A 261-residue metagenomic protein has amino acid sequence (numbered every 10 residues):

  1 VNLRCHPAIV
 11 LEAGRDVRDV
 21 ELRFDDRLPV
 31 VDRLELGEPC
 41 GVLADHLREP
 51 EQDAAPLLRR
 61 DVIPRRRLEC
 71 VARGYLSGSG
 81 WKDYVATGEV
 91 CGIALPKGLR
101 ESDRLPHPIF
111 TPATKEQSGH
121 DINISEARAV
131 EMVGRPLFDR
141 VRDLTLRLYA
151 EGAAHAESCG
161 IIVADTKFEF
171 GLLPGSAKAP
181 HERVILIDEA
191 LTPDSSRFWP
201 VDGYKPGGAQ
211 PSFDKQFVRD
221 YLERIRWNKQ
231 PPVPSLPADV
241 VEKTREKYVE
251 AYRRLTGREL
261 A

Functional and structural regions predicted by a protein language model:
V1-L58, V62-P64: Intrinsically disordered, low-complexity segments enriched in glycine and mixed charged residues
R48, R59-R60, R65-D165, G171-A261: Acidic/polar, glycine-anchored loop/turn motif associated with catalytic or activation segments that engage anionic
